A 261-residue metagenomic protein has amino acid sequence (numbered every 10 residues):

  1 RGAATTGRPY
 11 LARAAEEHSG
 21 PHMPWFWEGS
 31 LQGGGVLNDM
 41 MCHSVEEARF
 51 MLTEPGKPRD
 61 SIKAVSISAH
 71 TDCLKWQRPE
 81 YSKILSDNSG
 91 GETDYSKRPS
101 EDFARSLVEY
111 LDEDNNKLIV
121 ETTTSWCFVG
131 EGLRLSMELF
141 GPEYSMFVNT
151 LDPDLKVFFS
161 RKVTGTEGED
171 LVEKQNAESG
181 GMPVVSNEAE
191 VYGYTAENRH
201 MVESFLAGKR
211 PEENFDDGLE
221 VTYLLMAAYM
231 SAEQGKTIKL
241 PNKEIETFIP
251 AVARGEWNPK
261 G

Functional and structural regions predicted by a protein language model:
R1-R98, G235: Predominantly a Rossmann-like dinucleotide-binding segment in NAD(P)-dependent oxidoreductases
A12, V120-T124, V148-T150: Beta-strand scaffold of nucleotide-dependent catalytic cores
A14, A69, V108, T122-T124 (+1 more regions): Preference for bulky hydrophobic residues occupying beta-strand positions in well-ordered beta-sheet regions
G35, M41-R49, E101, Y192-R199 (+1 more regions): A structural signal for well-ordered alpha-helical segments within the folded catalytic domains of diverse enzymes
L52-G56, N198-K209, M226-E233: Short, hydrophobic alpha-helical segments
L74-K117, L135-D216, I238, E244-G261: C-terminal glycine/acidic-rich active-site capping loop/insertion
T123-G132, A189: Glycine-rich phosphate/pyrophosphate-binding beta-alpha loops
N214-K243: A contiguous, mid-protein "functional segment" used to position or interact with cofactors/ions or partner subunits
